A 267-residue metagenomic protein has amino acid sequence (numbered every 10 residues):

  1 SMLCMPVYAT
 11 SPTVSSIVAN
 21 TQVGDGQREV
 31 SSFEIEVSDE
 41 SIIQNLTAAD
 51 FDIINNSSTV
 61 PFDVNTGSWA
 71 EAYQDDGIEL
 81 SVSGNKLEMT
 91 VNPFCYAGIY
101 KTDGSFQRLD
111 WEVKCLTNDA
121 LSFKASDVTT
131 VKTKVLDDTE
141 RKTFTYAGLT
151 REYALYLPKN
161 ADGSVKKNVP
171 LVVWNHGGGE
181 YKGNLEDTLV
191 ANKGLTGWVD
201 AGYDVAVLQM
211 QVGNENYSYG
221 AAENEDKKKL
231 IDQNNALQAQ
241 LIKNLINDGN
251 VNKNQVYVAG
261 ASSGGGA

Functional and structural regions predicted by a protein language model:
L3-S11: Sec-dependent signal peptide cleavage junction
T10-E34, N56-V169: A domain-start/cap signature at the N-terminus of enzymes
K166-G179: Short beta-strand element of the alpha/beta-hydrolase
L171, Y203-G213: A fold-wide structural signal in alpha/beta-hydrolase
N184-A206: Short amphipathic alpha-helix adjacent to the substrate-entry channel of hydrolases
A221-G249: Alpha/beta-hydrolase active-site loop
N250-S262: Alpha/beta-hydrolase fold nucleophile elbow
